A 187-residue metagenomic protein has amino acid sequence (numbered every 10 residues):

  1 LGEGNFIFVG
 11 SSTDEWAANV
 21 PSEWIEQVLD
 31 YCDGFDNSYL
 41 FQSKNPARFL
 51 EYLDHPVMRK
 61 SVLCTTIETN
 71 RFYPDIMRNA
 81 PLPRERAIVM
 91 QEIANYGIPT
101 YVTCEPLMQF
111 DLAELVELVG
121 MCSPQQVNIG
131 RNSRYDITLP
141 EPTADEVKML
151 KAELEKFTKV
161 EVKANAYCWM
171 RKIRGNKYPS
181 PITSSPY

Functional and structural regions predicted by a protein language model:
L1-F157: Conserved AdoMet/S-adenosylmethionine-binding subsite of the radical SAM
E146-Y187: C-terminal accessory extensions appended to soluble enzyme cores
